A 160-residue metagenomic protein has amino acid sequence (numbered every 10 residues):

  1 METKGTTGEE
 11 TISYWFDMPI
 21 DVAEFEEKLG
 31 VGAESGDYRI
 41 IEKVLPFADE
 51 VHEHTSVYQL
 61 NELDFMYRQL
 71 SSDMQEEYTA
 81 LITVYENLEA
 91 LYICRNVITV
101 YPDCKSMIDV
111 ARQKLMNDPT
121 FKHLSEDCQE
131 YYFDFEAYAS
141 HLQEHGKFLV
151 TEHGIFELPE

Functional and structural regions predicted by a protein language model:
M1-G36: N-terminal ordered "arm"
E2-G8, L45, E152-H153, P159-E160: Short, flexible beta-strand-to-coil junctions
T7, S72-E76, F148: Intrinsically disordered or highly flexible coil/loop and linker segments, enriched in small and charged/polar residues
A23-E89: Structured domain cores in non-transmembrane regions
I41-E42, T79-A80, C94, E126-D127 (+1 more regions): Short coil/turn segments at secondary-structure boundaries
Y78-T79, T83-P119, A137, P159: Extracytoplasmic/secretory-pathway segments with low complexity and glycosylation-like composition
R112-E160: Acidic, proline/glycine-rich low-complexity IDRs
